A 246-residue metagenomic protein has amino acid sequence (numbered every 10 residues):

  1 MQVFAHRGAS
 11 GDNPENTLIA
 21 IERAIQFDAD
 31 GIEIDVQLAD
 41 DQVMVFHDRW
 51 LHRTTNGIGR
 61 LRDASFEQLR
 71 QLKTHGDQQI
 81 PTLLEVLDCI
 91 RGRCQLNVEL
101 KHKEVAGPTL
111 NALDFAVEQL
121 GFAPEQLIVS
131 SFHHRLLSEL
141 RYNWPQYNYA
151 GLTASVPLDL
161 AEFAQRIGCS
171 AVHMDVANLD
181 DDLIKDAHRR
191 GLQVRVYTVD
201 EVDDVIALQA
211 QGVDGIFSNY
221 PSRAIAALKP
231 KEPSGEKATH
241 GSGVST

Functional and structural regions predicted by a protein language model:
M1-T246: Phosphate-group recognition and catalysis centered on beta-loop-alpha active-site segments
